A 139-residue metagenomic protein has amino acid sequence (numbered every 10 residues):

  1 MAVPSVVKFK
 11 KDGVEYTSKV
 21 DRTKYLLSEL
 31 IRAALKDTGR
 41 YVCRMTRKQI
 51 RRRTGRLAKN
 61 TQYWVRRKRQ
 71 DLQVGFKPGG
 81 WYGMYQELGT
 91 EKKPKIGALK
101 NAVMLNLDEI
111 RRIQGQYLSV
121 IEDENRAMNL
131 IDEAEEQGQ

Functional and structural regions predicted by a protein language model:
M1-Q139: Short, Lys/Arg-rich flexible segments
